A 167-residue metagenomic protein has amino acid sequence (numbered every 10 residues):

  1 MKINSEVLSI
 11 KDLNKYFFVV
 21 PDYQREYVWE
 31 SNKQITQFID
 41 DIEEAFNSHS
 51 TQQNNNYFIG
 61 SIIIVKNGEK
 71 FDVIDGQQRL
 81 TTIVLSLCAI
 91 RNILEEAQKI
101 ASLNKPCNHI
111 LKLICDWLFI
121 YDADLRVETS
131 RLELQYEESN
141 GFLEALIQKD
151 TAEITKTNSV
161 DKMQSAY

Functional and structural regions predicted by a protein language model:
M1-Y167: Glycine- and hydrophobic-rich flexible loops that cap the catalytic core of alpha/beta enzyme folds
